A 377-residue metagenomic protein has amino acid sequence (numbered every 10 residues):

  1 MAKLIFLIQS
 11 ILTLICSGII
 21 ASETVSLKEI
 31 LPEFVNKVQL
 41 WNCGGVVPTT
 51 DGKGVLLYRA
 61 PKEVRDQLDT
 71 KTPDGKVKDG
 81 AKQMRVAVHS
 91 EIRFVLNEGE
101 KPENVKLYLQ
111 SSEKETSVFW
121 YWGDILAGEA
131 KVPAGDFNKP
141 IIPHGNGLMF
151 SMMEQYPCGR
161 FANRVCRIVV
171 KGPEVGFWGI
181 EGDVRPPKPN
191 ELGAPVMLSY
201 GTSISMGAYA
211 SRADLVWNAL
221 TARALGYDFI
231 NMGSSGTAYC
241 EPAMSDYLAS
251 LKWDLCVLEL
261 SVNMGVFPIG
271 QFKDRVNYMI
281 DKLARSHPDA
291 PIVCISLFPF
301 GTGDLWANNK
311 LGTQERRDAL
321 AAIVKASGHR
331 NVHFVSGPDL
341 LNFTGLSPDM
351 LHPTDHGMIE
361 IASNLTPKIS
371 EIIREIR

Functional and structural regions predicted by a protein language model:
A2-L4, G18-V196, E371-R377: N-terminal secretory targeting modules
F6-S17: Bacterial N-terminal signal peptides
A21-S22, G159, C166-A238, P242-K252: Serine-esterase "nucleophile elbow" of acetyl-processing enzymes
T221, A238-K282, S286, L297-T302: Oxyanion-hole/transition-state-stabilizing segment in secreted/luminal serine hydrolases and related acyltransferases
S261-Q271, L305-G312, D349-P353: The substrate-binding groove and active-site-proximal loops of carbohydrate-active enzymes, especially glycoside
H287-I292: A short helix->loop->beta-strand "cap" motif at the edges of active sites that frequently abuts
F300-S336: Substrate-gating cap/lid alpha-helix
P348-R377: Histidine-centered active-site loop/cap adjacent to the catalytic His in serine esterases/O-acetyl transfer systems
